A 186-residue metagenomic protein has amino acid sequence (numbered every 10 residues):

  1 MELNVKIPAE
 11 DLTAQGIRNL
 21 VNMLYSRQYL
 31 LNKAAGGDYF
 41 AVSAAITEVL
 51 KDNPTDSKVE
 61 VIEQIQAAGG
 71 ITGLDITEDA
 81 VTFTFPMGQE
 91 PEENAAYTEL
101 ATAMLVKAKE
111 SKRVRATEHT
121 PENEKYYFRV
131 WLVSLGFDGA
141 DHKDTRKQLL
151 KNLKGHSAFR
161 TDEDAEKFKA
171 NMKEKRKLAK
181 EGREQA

Functional and structural regions predicted by a protein language model:
M1-A186: Long, charge-dense low-complexity segments
